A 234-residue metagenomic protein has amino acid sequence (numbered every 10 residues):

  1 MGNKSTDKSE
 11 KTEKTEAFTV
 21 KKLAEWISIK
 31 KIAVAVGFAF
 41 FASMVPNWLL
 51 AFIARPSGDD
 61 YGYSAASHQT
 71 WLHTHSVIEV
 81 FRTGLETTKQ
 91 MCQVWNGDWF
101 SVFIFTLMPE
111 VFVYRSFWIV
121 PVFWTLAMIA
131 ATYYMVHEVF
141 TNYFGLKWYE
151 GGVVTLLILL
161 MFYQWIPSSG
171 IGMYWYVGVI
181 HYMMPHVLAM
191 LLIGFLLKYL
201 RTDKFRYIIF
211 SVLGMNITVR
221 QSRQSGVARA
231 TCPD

Functional and structural regions predicted by a protein language model:
M1-V45: Start-transfer (signal-anchor) and selected internal transmembrane alpha helices of multi-pass inner/ER membrane
K30-G62, A66: Transmembrane signal-anchor helices characteristic of membrane glycosylation enzymes that use polyprenol
S64-M91, F100: Extracytosolic helix-loop segments that constitute the early lumenal/periplasmic catalytic or substrate-binding loops
Q90-R115, I119: Short hydrophobic/aromatic helix or loop-helix immediately within or flanking a transmembrane segment in polytopic
F123-W148, L191: Transmembrane-helix motifs of polytopic, lipid-linked glycan transferases
K147-L197: Membrane-interface micro-motifs in multi-pass membrane enzymes
Y207-R223: Membrane-interface alpha helices of multi-pass inner-membrane proteins
R223-D234: Transmembrane-embedded, aromatic-rich helix segments that form part of the hydrophobic channel/pocket engaging
